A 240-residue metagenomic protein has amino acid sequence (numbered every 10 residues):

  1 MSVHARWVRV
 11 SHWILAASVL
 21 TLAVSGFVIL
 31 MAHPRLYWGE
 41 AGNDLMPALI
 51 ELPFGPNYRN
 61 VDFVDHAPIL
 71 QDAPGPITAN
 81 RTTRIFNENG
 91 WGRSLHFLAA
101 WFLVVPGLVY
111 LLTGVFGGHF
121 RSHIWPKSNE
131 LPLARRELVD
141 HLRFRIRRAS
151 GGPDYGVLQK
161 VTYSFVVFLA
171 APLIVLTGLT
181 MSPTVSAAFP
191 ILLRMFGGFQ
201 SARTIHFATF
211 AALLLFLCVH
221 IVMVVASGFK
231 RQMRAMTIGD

Functional and structural regions predicted by a protein language model:
M1-D240: Membrane-embedded alpha-helical bundles that constitute the cytochrome b-like, heme-associated redox core of multi-pass
